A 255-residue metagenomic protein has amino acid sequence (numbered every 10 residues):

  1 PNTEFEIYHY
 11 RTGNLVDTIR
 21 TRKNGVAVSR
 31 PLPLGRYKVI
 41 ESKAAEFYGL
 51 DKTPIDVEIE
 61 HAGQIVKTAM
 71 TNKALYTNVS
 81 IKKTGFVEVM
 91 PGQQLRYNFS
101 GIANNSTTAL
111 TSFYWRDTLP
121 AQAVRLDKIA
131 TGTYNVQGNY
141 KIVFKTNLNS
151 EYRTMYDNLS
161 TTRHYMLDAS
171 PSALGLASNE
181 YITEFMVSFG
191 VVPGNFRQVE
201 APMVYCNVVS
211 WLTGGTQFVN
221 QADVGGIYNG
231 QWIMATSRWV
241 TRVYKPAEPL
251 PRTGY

Functional and structural regions predicted by a protein language model:
P1-Y255: Solvent-exposed loop/turn and edge beta-strand elements of beta-rich ligand-binding domains
